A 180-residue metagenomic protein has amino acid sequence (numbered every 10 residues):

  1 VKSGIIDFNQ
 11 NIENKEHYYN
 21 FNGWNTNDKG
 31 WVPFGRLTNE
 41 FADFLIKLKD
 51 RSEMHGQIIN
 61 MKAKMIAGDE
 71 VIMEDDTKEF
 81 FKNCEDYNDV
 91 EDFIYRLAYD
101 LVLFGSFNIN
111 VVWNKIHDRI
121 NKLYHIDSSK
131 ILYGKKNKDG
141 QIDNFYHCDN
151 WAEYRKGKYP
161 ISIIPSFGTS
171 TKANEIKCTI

Functional and structural regions predicted by a protein language model:
V1-I180: Structured, contiguous alpha/beta core segments that scaffold functional sites
